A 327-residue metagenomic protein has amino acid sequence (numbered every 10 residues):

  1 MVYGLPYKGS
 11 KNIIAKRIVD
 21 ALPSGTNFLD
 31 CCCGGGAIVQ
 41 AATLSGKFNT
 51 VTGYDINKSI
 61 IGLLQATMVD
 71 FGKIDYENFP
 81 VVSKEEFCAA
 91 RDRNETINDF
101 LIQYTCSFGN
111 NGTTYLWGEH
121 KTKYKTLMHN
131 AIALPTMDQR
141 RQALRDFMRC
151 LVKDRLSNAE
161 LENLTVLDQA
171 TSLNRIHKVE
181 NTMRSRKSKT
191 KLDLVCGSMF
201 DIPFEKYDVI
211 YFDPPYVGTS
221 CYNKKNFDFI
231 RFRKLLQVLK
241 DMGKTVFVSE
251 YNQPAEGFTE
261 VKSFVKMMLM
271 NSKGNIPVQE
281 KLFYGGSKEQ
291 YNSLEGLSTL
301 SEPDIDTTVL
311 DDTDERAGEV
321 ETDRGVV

Functional and structural regions predicted by a protein language model:
M1-N27, A37-I38: S-adenosyl-L-methionine
I18-A21, F28-A42, G53-K58, L64 (+4 more regions): Conserved proline-anchored active-site loop of SAM-dependent methyltransferases that bridges a beta-strand
G25-T26, F48, T190-K191, K206-Y207 (+1 more regions): Short, well-ordered alpha-helix to beta-strand connector turns
S45, I202-K206, N252-T259: Short loop/helix-cap segments at secondary-structure boundaries that form the rim of catalytic
S45, N49-T190: Class I S-adenosyl-L-methionine-dependent methyltransferase module
T165-H177, I202-P203, P214-N223: Conserved binding-pocket/active-site segment within a compact domain
D193-V195: General small-molecule cofactor/ligand-binding pocket signal
V217-G218, K224-V327: Long, positively charged, glycine-interspersed low-complexity recognition regions
